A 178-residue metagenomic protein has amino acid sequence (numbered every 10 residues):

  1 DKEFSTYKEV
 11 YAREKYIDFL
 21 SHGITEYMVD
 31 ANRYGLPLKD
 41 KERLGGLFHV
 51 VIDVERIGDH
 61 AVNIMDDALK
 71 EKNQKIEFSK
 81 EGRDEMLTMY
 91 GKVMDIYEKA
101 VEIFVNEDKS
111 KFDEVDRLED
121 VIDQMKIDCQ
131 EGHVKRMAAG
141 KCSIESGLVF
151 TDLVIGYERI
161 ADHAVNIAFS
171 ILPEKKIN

Functional and structural regions predicted by a protein language model:
D1-N178: Cytosolic, long alpha-helical scaffolding segments
